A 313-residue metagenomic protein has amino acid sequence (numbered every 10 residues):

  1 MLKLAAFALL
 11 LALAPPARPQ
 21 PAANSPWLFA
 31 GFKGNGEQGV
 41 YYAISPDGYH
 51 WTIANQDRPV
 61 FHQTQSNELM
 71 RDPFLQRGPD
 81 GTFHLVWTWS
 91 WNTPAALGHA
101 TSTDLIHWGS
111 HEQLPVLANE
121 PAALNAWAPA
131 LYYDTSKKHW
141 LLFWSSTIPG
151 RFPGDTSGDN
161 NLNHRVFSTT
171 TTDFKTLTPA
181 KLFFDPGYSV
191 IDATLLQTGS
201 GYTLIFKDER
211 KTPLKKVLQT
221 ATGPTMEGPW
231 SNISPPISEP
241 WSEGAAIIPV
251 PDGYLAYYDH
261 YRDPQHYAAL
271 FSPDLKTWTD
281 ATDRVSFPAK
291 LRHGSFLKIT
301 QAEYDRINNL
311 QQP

Functional and structural regions predicted by a protein language model:
M1-F7: Sec-dependent signal peptide recognition, specifically the positively charged N-region followed immediately by
A8, A17-P21: Boundary at the C-terminal end of the N-terminal hydrophobic targeting segment
Q20-A126, Y132-S242, P249-P313: Beta-rich carbohydrate-recognition and catalytic domains
